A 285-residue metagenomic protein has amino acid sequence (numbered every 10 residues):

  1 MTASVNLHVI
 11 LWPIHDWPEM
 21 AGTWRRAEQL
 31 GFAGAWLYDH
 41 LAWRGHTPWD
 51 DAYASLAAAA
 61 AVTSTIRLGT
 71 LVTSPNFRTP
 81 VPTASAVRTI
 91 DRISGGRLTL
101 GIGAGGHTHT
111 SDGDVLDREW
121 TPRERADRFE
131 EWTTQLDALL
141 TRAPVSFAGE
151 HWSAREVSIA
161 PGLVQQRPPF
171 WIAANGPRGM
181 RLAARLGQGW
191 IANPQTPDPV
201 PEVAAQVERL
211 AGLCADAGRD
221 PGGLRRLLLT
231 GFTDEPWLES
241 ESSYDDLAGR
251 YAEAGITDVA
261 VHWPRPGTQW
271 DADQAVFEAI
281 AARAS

Functional and structural regions predicted by a protein language model:
M1, D114, R118-L163, I191-S285: An alpha-helical appendage that flanks or caps ligand/catalytic pockets
M1-V62, P168, P264-G267, F277-I280: N-terminal beta1-alpha1-beta2 module of alpha/beta enzyme domains
T2-P18, N76-S146, P194: Flexible, glycine-rich active-site loops centered on histidine and acidic residues that chelate a metal or position
V5-L11, A35-L37, R67-L71, L98-I102 (+4 more regions): Hydrophobic faces of well-ordered beta-strands that scaffold small-molecule active sites in alpha/beta enzyme cores
N6-P18, T73-V81, L163-N175, L229-S242: Active-site mouth loops of central-metabolism enzymes
H15-A27, P82-A86, I172-R185, L238-A252 (+1 more regions): Short, acidic/polar
G22-Y38, R185, G189-W190, R250-V259: Catalytic domains of carbohydrate-active enzymes, especially glycoside hydrolases
G31, D39, A59, I90 (+7 more regions): Conserved, mostly hydrophobic/aromatic
